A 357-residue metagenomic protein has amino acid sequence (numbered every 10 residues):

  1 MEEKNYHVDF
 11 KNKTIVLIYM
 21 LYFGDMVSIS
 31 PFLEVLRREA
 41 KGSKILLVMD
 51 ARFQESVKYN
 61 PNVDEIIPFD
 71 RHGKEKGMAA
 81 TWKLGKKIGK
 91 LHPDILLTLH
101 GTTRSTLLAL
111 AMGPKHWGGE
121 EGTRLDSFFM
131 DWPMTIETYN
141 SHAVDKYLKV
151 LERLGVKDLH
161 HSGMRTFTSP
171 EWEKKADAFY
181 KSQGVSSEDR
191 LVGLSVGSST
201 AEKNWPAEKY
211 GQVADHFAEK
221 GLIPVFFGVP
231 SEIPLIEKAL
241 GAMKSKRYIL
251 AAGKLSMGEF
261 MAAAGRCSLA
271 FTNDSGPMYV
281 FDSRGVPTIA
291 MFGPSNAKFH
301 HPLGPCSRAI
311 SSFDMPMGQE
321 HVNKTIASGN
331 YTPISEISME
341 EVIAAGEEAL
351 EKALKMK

Functional and structural regions predicted by a protein language model:
M1-K357: Catalytic machinery of carbohydrate-active enzymes, primarily nucleotide-sugar-dependent glycosyltransferases
